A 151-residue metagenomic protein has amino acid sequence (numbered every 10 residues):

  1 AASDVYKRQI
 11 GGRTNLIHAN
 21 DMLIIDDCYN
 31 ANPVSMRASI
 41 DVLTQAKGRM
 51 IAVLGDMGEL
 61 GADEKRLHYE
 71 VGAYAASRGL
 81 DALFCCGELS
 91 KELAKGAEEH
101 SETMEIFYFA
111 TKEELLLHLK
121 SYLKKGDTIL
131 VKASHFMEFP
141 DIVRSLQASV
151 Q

Functional and structural regions predicted by a protein language model:
A1-Y6: Short, small-residue-biased leader/transition segments that mark boundaries at the very start of proteins
K7-Q151: ATP-dependent carboxylate-amine ligase
